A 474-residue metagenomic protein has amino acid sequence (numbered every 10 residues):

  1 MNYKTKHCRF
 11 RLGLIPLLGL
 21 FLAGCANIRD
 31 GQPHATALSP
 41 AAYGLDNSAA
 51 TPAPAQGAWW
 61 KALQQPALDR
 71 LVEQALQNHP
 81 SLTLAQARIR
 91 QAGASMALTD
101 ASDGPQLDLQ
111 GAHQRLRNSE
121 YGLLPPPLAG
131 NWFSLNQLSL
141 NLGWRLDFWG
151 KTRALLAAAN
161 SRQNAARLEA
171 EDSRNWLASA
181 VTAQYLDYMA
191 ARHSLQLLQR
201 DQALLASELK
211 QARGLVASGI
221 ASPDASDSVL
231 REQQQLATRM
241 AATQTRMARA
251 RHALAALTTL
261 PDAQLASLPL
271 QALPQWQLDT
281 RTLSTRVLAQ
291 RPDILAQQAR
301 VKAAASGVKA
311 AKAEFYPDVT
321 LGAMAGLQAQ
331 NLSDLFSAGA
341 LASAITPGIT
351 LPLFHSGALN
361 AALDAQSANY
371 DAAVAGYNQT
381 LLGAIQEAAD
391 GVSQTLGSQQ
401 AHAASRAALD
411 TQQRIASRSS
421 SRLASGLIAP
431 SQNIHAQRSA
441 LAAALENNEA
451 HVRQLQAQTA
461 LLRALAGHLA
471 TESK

Functional and structural regions predicted by a protein language model:
N2, A26, T152, S161 (+5 more regions): Periplasmic alpha-helical coiled-coil/stalk elements that build and connect Gram-negative outer-membrane
N2-K6, F10-Q77, N136, N160 (+3 more regions): Terminal intrinsically disordered/low-complexity segments used for targeting and assembly
P54-L63, Q110-N141, Q264-T280, K309 (+2 more regions): Small/polar, glycine/serine/threonine/aspartate-rich low-complexity segments that form flexible
L68-R70, L135-Q137, A183, S228 (+2 more regions): Transmembrane beta-barrel architecture of outer-membrane proteins
V72, Q137-N141, Y185, S284 (+2 more regions): Membrane-embedded beta-strand positions in outer-membrane beta-barrel channels/transporters
T83-L84, D100, L146-R174, D224 (+6 more regions): Sec/SRP-type N-terminal targeting helices
G219-S222, A384, G391, G426-P430: Alpha-helical heptad-repeat coiled-coil segments that mediate oligomerization/polymerization in large
